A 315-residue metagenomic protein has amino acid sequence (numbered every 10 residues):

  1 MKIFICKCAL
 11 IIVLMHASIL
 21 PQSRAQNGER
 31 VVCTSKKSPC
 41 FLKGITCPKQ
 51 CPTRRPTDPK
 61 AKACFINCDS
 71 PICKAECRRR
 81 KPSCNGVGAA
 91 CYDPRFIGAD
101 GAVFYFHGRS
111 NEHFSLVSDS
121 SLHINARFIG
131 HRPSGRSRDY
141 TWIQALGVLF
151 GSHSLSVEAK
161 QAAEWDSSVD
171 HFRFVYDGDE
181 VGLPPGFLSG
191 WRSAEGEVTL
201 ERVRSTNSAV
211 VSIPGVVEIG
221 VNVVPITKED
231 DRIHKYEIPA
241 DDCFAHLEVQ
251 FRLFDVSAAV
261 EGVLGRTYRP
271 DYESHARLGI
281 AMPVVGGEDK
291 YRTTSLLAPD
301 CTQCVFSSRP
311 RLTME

Functional and structural regions predicted by a protein language model:
M1-F4, T313-E315: A positional/structural detector of protein chain ends, strongest at the extreme C-terminus and weakly at the extreme
I3-Q22: Cleavable N-terminal signal peptides of Sec/SRP-targeted secreted and luminal proteins
I11-I12, P48, P94: N-terminal-proximal low-complexity accessory segments that begin disordered and transition into the first
S23-G28, I45-T46, A89-A90, F96-G98: Surface-exposed beta-strand-to-loop junctions that form interaction patches on eukaryotic regulatory domains
Q26-S83: Secreted, short cysteine-rich peptides and small extracellular cysteine-rich domains stabilized by multiple disulfide
S83-E315: Von Willebrand factor type D
